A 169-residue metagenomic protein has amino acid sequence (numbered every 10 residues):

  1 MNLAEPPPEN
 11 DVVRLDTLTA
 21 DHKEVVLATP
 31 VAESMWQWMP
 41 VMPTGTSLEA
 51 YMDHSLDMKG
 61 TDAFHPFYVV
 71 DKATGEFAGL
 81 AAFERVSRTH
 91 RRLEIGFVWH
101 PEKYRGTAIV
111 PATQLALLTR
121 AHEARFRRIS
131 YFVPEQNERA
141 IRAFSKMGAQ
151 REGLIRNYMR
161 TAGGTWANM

Functional and structural regions predicted by a protein language model:
M1-T107, R120-A124, G164-M169: GNAT-family acyltransferases
T46, N137-E138, R160-T161: Short secondary-structure capping/turn micro-motifs that flank functional sites
A63, G96, T113, A143 (+1 more regions): Glycine-centered small-residue hotspots that permit tight backbone geometry or close packing
E94, R128, R139, K146: Amphipathic alpha-helical recognition patches that constitute DNA-binding helices
G106-T119, R142, K146: Conserved acetyl-CoA-binding loop-helix of GNAT-fold acetyltransferases
E123-V133: Conserved GNAT acetyl-CoA-binding A-motif
Y131-I141: Conserved beta-strand-loop-alpha-helix junction that forms the acyl-donor binding cleft
F132, Q150-W166: Conserved catalytic-core motifs of GNAT/GCN5-like acyltransferases
